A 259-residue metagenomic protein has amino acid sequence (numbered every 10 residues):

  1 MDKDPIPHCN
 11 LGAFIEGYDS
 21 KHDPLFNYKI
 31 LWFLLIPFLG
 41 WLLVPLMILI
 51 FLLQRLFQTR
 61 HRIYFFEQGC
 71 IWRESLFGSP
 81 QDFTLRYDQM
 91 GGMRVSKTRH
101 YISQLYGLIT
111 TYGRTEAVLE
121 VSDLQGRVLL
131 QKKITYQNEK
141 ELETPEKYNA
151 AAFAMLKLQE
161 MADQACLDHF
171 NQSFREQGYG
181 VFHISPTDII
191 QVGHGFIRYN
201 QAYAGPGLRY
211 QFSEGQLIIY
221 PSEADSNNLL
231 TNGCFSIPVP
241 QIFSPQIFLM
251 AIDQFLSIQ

Functional and structural regions predicted by a protein language model:
M1-Y28: Cytosolic juxtamembrane N-terminal segments of multi-pass membrane proteins
K3-P5, H22, L35, L43 (+3 more regions): Selective for proline/serine-rich intrinsically disordered segments in cytosolic/nuclear regulatory regions
D19-H61: Alpha-helical transmembrane spans
K29, F65-G69, G126: Low-complexity, repetitive regions of proteins mediating host interaction that are extracellular, surface-exposed
I36-F38, L42, L56-F57, L76-S79 (+3 more regions): Short, aromatic- and cysteine-enriched interfacial helices/patches that mediate contacts at lipid membranes
L52-R94, C166-A204, R209-S213, L217: Conserved beta-hairpin
G91-G178, P206-Q259: Acidic, Ser/Thr- and proline-rich intrinsically disordered linker/docking segments of eukaryotic scaffolds
